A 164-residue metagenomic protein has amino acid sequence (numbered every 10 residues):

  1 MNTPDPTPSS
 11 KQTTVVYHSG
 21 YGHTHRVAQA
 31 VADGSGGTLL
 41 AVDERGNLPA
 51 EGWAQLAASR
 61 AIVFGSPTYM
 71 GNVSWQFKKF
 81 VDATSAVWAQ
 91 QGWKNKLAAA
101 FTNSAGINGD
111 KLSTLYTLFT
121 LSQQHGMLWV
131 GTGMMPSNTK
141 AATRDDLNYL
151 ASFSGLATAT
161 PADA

Functional and structural regions predicted by a protein language model:
M1-W93: N-terminal beta1-alpha1-beta2 submodule of the flavodoxin-like/Rossmannoid cofactor-binding fold
N2-P8, G52, G133-A164: Glycine-rich phosphate/pyrophosphate-binding loop and the adjoining helix
V15, F64, T102, A159-A164: Short coil/turn segments at secondary-structure junctions
G20, G34, D110, V130 (+1 more regions): Glycine-centered flexibility motif
T24-R26, Y69, W75, I107-S113 (+2 more regions): Short, electropositive, low-hydrophobicity segments enriched in small/polar residues
S35, T84, W88, Q123-G131 (+1 more regions): Short, well-ordered alpha-helical segments in soluble proteins
G71-W75, N95, N103, T132 (+1 more regions): Generic structural "secondary-structure junction" signal
L97-Y149: Short, glycine-/small-residue-rich phosphate/pyrophosphate-handling segment
